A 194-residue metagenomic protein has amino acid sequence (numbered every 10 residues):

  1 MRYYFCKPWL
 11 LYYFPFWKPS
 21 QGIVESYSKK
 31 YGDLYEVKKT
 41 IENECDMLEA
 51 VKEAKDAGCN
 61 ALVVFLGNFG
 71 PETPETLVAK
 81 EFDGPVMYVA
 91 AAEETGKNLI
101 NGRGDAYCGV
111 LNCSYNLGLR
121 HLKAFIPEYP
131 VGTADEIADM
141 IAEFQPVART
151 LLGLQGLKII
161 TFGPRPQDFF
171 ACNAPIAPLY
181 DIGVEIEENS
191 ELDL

Functional and structural regions predicted by a protein language model:
M1-L152, G156-I160, R165-L194: Metallocofactor- and cofactor-centric catalytic cores in central/energy metabolism, strongly enriched
